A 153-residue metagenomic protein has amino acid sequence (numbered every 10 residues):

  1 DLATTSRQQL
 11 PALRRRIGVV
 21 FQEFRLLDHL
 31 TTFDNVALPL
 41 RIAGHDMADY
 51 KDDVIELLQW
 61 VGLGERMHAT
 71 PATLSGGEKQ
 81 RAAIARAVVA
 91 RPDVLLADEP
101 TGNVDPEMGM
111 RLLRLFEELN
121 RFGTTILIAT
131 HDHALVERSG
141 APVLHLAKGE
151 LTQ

Functional and structural regions predicted by a protein language model:
L2-G18, M47, L119-R121: ABC ATPase NBD coupling module
L30-L38: Short coil-to-helix segment of the ABC ATPase nucleotide-binding domain corresponding to the Q-loop/switch region
T70-L74, E78-Q80: Conserved ABC ATPase signature
I84: Hydrophobic anchor residue at the start of the ABC signature
R91: Conserved catalytic motifs of ABC-family nucleotide-binding domains
L95-D98: Catalytic Walker B motif of ABC-type/P-loop ATPase nucleotide-binding domains
P106-M108: Helix N-cap at the start of a conserved alpha-helix in ABC-type nucleotide-binding domains
